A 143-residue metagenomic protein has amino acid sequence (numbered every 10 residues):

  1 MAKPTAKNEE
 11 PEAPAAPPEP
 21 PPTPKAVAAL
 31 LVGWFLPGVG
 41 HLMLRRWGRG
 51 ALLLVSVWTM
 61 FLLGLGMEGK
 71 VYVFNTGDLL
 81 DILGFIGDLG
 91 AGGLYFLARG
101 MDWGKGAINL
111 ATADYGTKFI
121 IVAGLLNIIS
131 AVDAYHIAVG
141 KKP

Functional and structural regions predicted by a protein language model:
A2-L30, L53-P143: Transmembrane helix recognition focused on a "late"/terminal membrane span
G33-G38: Hydrophobic, membrane-inserted alpha-helices
R46-L53: Alpha-helical transmembrane segments and their helix-start/interface "positive-inside/aromatic belt" motifs in integral
